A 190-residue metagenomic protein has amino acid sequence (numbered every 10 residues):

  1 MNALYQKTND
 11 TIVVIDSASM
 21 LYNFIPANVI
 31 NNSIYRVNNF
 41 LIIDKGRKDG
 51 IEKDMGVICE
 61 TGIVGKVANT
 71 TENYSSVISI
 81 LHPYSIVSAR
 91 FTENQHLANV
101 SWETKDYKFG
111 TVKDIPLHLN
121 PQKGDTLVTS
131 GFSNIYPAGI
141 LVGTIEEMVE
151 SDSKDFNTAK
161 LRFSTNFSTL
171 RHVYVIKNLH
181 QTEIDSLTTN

Functional and structural regions predicted by a protein language model:
A3-N190: A secondary-structure micro-motif
